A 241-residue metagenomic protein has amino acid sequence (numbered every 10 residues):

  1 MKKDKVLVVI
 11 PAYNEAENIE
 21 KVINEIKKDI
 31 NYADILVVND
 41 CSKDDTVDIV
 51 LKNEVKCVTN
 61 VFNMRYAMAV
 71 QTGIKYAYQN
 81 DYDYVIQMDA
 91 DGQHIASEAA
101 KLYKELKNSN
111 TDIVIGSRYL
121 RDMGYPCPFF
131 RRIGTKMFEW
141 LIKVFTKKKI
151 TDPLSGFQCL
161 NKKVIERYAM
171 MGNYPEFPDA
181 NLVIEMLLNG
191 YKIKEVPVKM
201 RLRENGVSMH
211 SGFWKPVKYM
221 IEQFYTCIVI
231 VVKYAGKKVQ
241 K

Functional and structural regions predicted by a protein language model:
M1-V6, E17, K147, M171-K241: Hydrophobic helical membrane-anchoring modules
K3-V6, K27-V37, D45: Short loop->beta transition adjacent to catalytic acidic/histidine clusters or analogous donor-positioning motifs
L7-P11, T59: Short hydrophobic beta-strand elements that form part of the catalytic alpha/beta core underpinning NDP-sugar/donor
N14-K28: Short, well-formed alpha-helical segments that are part of the catalytic scaffolds of diverse glycosyltransferases
E17-K21, D44-K52: Acidic helix N-cap motif at the loop->helix transition within catalytic regions of sugar-transfer enzymes
N39-V47, G92: A conserved acidic beta->alpha catalytic loop
V58-Q79, Y84, A96-E176, R203-F224 (+1 more regions): Acceptor/aglycone-binding surface of glycosyltransferases and processive sugar-polymer synthases
